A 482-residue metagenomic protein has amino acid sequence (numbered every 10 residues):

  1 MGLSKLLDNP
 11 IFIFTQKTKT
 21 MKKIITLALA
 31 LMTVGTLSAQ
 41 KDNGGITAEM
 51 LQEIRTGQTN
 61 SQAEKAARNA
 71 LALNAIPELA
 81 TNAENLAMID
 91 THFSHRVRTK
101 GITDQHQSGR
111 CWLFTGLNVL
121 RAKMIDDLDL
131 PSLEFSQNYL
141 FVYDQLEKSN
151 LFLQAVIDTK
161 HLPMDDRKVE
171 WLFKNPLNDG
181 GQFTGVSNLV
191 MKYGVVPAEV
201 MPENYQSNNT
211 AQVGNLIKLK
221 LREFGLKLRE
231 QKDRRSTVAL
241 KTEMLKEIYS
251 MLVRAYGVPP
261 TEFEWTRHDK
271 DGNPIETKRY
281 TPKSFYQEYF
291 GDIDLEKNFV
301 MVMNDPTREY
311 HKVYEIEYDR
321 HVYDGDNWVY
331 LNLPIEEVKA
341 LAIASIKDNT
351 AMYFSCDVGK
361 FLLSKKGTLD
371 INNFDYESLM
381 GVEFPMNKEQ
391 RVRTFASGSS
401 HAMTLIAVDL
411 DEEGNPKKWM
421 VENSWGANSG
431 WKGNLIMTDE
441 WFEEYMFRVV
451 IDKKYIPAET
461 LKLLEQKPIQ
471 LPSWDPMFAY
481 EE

Functional and structural regions predicted by a protein language model:
M1-D42: Bacterial Sec-dependent N-terminal signal peptides
K41-D42, R235-E482: Active-site signature of cysteine proteases
K41-G101: N-terminal regions that are enriched for targeting/export leaders and immediately downstream pro/stem segments
I89-T159: Post-signal peptide N-terminal segment of secreted/secretory-pathway proteins
V97-G109, W171-L177, D324-N332, L341-A342 (+1 more regions): Second-shell loop/turn segments in exported
Q107, T115-G116, L120, Q182-M191 (+1 more regions): Stable alpha-helical elements in mature extracytoplasmic
L113, Y139-V142, N188, P197-V200 (+3 more regions): Structural recognition of the beta-strand scaffold that forms the well-ordered cores of secreted hydrolase catalytic
Q137-T266: Papain-like cysteine protease catalytic cores
